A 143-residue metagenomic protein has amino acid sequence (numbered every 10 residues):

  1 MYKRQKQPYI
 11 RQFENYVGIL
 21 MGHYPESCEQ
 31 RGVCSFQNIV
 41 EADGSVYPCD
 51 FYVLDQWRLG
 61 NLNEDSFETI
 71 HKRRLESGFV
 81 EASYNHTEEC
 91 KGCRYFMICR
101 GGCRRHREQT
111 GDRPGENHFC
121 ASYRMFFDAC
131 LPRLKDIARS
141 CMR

Functional and structural regions predicted by a protein language model:
M1-L20, F51-R94: C-terminal accessory region of radical SAM enzymes
Q5, S45, L54-W57, N85-R143: Radical SAM enzyme core and accessory elements
P25: Histidine/acidic-rich helix-loop-helix segments that form or flank divalent-metal centers in metalloenzyme catalytic
R31-C34: Short, small/polar residue-rich loop motifs at catalytic or cofactor-binding pockets
E41: Short, acidic, Ser/Thr-enriched surface-loop or helix-capping motifs
